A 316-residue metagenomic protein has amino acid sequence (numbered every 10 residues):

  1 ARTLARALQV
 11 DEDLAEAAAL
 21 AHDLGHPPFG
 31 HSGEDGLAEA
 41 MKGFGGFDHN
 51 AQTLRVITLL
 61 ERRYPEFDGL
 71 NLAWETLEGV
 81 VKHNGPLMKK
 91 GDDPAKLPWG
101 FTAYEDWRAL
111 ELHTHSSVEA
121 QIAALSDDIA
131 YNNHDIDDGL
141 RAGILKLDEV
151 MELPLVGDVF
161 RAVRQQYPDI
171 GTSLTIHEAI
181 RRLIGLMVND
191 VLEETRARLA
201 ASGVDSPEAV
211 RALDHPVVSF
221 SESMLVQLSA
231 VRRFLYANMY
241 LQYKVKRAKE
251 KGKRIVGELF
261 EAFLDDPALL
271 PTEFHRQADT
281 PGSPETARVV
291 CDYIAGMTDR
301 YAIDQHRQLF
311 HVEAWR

Functional and structural regions predicted by a protein language model:
A1-F44, I57-E61, P65: Acidic/His-rich, divalent-metal-binding segments that scaffold phosphate/diphosphate chemistry
R2-L4, Q9, D13, N50-A51 (+2 more regions): Histidine-centered, transition-metal-coordinating active-site segments
H22, H26, H31, H49 (+2 more regions): Histidine-centered active-site/metal-ligand motif
